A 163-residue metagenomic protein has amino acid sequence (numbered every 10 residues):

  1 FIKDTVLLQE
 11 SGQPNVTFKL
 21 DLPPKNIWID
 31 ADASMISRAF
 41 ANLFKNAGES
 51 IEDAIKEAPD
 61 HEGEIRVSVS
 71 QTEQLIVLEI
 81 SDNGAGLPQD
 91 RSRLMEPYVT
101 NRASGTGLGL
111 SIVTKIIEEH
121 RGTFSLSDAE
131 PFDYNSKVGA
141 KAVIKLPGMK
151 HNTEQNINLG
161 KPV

Functional and structural regions predicted by a protein language model:
T17-I27: Conserved catalytic submotifs in the C-terminal HATPase_c
I36-S37: A residue-level detector for a conserved hydrophobic packing site within the catalytic ATP-binding domain
D60-L78: Short beta-strand-loop-beta element adjacent to the nucleotide/active-site pocket used for signaling
D82: Acidic ATP/Mg2+-coordinating residue in the GHKL
L87-Y98: Short conserved segment of the HATPase_c
G109, V113: Short alpha-helical Gxxx[C/S/T] motif in the catalytic ATP-binding
I117-E118: Detector for a conserved hydrophobic position within an alpha-helical segment of the HATPase_c
R121-Y134: Glycine-rich ATP-binding loops of the HATPase_c
